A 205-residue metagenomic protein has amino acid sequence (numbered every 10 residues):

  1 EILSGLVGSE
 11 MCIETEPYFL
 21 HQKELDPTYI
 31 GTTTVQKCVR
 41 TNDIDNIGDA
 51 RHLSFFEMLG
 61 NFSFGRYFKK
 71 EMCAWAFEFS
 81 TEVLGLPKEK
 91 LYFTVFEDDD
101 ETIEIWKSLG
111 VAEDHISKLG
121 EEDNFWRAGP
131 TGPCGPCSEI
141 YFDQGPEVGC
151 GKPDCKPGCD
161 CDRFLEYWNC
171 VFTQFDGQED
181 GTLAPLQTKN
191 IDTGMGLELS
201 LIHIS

Functional and structural regions predicted by a protein language model:
E1-V7, C12, I202-H203: Single conserved hydrophobic/aromatic residue that forms the stacking wall/gate of nucleotide- or nucleobase-binding
G8-I13, T102-W106: Charged, often glycine-rich, active-site loop that binds/positions anionic groups
T15-E16, V171: RNA-binding basic/glycine-rich loop and surface signature characteristic of RAMP-family CRISPR effectors
P17-V39: N-terminal structural subdomain of ketosynthase/condensing enzymes
Y29-G31, D45-G48, V83-G85: Short, charge-rich binding segments
V35-F64, T182-A184: Residues forming anionic-ligand binding surfaces in small-molecule and nucleic-acid pockets of primarily soluble enzymes
E57-C73, F79-L201, S205: Active-site cavity-forming subdomains of large catalytic enzyme subunits
